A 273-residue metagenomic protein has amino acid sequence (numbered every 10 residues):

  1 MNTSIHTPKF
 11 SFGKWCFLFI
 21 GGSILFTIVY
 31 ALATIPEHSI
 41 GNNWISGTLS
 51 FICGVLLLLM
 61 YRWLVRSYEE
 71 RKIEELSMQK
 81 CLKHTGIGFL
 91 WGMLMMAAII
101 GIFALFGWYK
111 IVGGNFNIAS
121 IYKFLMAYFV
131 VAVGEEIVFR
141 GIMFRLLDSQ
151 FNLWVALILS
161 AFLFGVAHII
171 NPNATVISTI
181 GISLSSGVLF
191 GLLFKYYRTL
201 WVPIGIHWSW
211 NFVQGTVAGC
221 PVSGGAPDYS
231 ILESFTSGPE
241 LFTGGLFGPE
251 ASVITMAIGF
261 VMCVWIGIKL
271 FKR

Functional and structural regions predicted by a protein language model:
M1-K72, G215-R273: N-terminal, membrane-interfacial amphipathic/helix-forming hydrophobic leader that caps and precedes the first
G13-I20, T48, T85-L90, I121-L125 (+4 more regions): Hydrophobic alpha-helical transmembrane segments
F17, G134-L159, L163, L192-T199: Membrane-interface helix/loop boundary segments of multi-pass membrane proteins
L32-T48, E70-I137, F144-S149: Juxtamembrane helix-loop-helix connectors linking adjacent transmembrane helices in multi-pass membrane enzymes
T48-L56, M60, I118-M126, G134 (+2 more regions): Membrane-embedded alpha-helical segments of multi-pass membrane proteins, especially the transmembrane helices
L49, C53, S160-F164, I182 (+1 more regions): Transmembrane alpha-helical core residues of multi-pass small-molecule transporters, especially secondary transporters
A97, Y128, A132, N152-I169 (+1 more regions): Small-polar-interrupted transmembrane alpha-helices in polytopic inner-membrane proteins
T179-E240: Functionally important transmembrane alpha-helices
